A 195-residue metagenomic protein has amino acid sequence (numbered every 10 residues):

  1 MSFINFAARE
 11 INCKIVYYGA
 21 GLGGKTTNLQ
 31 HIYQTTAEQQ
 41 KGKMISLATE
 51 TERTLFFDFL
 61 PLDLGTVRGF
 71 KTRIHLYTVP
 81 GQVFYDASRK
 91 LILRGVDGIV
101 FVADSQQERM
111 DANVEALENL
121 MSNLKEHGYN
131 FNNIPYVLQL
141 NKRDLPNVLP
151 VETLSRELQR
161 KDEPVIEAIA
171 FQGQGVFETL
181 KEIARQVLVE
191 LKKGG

Functional and structural regions predicted by a protein language model:
S2-T49: Conserved G1/Walker A P-loop phosphate-binding module
A8, E52-L55, G65-F70, K90-G95 (+1 more regions): Conserved catalytic network of the ASCE P-loop NTPase/AAA+ motor domain
Y17, F101, L138-L140: Structural beta-sheet core signal
L22, Q82, Q106-E108, K142-P146 (+1 more regions): Conserved nucleotide-binding/hydrolysis micro-motifs of P-loop NTPases
I45-F84: Switch I (G2) and immediately adjacent beta-strands of P-loop GTPase domains
Y85-E108: Inter-motif core of Ras-like GTPase G domains
S105-K161: Conserved C-terminal guanine-recognition region of P-loop GTPase G domains, centered on the G4
D144-G195: Canonical P-loop GTPase G-domain recognition
